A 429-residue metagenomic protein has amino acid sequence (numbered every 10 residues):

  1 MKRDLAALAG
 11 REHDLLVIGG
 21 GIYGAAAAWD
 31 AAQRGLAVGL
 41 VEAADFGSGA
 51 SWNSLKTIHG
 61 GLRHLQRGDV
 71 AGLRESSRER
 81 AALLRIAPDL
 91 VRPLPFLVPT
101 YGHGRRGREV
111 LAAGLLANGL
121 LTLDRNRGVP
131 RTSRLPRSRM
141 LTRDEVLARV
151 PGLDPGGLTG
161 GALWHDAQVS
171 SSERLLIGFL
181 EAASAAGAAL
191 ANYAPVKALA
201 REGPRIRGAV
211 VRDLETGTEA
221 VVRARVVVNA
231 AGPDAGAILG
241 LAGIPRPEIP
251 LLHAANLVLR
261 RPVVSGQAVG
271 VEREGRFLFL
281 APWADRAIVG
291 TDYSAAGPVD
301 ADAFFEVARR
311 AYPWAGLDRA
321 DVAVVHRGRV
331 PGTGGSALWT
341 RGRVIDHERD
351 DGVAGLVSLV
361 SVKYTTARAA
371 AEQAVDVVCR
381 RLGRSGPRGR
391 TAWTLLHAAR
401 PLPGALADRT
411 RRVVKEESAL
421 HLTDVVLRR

Functional and structural regions predicted by a protein language model:
M1-L15, D30-R34: Extreme N-terminal leader/targeting segments of oxidoreductases
A9-Y23, G39: Beta1/beta-strand and adjacent pyrophosphate-binding region of the FAD-binding site in flavoprotein oxidoreductases
L16-I18, V222-G232: Short hydrophobic core segments
A32-N53: Glycine-rich FAD pyrophosphate-binding loop
K56-R149: Dinucleotide-binding Rossmann-like beta1-alpha1 core, especially the glycine-rich loop that anchors the ADP
A162-R225, A369: Helical element adjacent to the flavin cofactor pocket in flavoenzyme catalytic cores
R174, A182, G240, P245-A255 (+2 more regions): C-terminal catalytic lobe of FAD-dependent flavoproteins
N229-I244: Flavin (primarily FAD) binding-site architecture
